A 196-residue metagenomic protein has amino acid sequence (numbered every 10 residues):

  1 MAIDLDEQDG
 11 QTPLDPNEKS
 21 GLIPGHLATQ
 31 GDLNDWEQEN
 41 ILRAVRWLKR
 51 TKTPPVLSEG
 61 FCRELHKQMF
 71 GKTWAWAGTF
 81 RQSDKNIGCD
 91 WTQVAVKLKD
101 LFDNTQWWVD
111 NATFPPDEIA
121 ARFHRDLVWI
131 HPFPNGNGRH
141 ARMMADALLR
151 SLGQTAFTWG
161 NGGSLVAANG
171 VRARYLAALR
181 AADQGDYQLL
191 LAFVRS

Functional and structural regions predicted by a protein language model:
M1-S196: FIC/Doc superfamily catalytic core
